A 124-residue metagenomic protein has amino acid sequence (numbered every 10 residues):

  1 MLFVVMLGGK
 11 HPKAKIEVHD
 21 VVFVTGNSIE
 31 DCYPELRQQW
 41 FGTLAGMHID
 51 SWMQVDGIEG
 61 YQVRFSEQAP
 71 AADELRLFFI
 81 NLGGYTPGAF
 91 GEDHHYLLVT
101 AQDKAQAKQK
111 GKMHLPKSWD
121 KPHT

Functional and structural regions predicted by a protein language model:
M1-E17, A71-E92: Short aromatic-glycine-(Arg/Gly/Cys) micro-motifs in beta-strand/loop hairpins
M1-V4, I29-Y33, D56-Q62, L75-F79: A short linear-motif detector with a strong N-terminal bias
M6-G8, E35, I49-D50: A cross-family "folded-core" feature that marks the main globular domain of proteins
L7, V21-V22, G26-N27, N81-G83 (+2 more regions): A structural feature that tracks compact, well-ordered secondary-structure segments with a strong bias toward
H11-V24, L44-M47, F90-L97, K117-K121: A cross-kingdom feature marking solvent-exposed beta-strand/loop segments within repeated, beta-rich binding/scaffold
P12-A14, I29-D31, E59, P87 (+1 more regions): Generic "edge-of-domain/loop-turn" microfeature
S28-T43, D103-P116: A short, charged, amphipathic alpha-helix used as a generic interaction element across diverse proteins
W40-L75, K117-T124: Short, mixed-charge low-complexity intrinsically disordered segments
